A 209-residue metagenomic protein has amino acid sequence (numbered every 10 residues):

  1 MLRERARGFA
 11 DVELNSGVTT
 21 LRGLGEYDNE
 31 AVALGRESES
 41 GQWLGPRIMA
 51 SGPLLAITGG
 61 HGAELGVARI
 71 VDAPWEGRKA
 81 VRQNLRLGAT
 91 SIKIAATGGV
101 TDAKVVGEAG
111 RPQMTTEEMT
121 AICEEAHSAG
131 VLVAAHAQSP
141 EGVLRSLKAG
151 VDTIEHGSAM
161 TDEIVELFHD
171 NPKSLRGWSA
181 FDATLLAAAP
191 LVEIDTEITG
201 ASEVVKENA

Functional and structural regions predicted by a protein language model:
M1-L44, R69-K93, E124: Alpha-helical scaffold segments that flank or form the walls of functional sites
L2-G8, S51-L54, I92-A95, M114-T115 (+1 more regions): Short hydrophobic/aromatic-rich motifs at helix boundaries and adjacent loops
L14, T20-G23, P46-A50, S91-I94 (+3 more regions): Structural recognition of the beta-strand scaffold that forms the well-ordered cores of secreted hydrolase catalytic
E26, P53, T97, A159: Flexible loop residues that form catalytic and substrate-binding hotspots at small-molecule/glycan-binding clefts
Y27, E37, P46, I57-T58 (+2 more regions): Surface-exposed loop/turn and secondary-structure junction residues enriched for glycine/proline
P46-P53, D72-P74, S158: Acidic, His- and aromatic-enriched active-site or binding-groove loops in soluble protein domains that engage sugars
M49-V67, M119-T120, A189-P190: N-terminal small/glycine-rich loop or linker at the start of catalytic domains across soluble metabolic enzymes
T58, G98-A209: Active-site core of metal-dependent hydrolases
